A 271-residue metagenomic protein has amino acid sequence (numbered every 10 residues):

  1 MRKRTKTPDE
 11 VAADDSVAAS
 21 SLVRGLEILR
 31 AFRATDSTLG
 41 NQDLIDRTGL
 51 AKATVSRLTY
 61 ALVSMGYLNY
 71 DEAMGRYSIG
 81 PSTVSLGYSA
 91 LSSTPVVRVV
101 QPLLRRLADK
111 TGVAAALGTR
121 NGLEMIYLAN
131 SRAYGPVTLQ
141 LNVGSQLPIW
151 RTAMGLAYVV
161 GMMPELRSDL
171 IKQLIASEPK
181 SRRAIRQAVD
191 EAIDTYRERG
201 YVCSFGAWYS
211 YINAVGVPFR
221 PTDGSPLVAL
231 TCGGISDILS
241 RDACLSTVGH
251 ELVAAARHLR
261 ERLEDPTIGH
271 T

Functional and structural regions predicted by a protein language model:
M1-S93, V97-R98, R257-D265: N-terminal helix-turn-helix
R2-P8, P136-W208: Short, solvent-exposed recognition segments
A73-Q173: Amphipathic alpha-helical effector-binding/dimerization core of metabolite-sensing transcriptional regulators
D109-K110, G206-Y211: Short loop/turn motifs at secondary-structure junctions and domain boundaries
R186, R199, S210-Y211, L227-T271: Juxtadomain coupling helices with adjacent low-complexity linkers
S210-P218: A short beta-strand signature within small-molecule sensing/ligand-binding domains used in signal transduction
R220-P226: Flexible loop/coil segments at beta-strand boundaries within sensory signal-transduction domains
